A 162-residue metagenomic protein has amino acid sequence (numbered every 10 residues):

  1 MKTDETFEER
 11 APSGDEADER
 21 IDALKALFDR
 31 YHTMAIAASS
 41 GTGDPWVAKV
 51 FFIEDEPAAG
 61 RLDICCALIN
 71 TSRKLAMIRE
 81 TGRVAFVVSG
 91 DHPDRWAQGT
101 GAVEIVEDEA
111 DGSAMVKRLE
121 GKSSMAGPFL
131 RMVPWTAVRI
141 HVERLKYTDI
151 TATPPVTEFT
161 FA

Functional and structural regions predicted by a protein language model:
M1-D18, R95-A162: Charged, gly/pro-rich active-site loop segments
F7-A35: Short, basic/aromatic recognition patches
L24, T71-M77, D111-M115, H141: Amphipathic alpha-helical interface surfaces
F28-D29, R79-E80, E120: Alpha-helix boundary recognition
D29, D44-P45, L130-V133: Short solvent-exposed loop/turn micro-motifs enriched in small/polar/acidic residues
Y31-N70, A76-I78, V84-S89, W96-T100: Short beta-strand segments
H32-T33, R83, S124, L145: Generic structural signal for secondary-structure transition and capping sites
G41, T71, D91, L145 (+1 more regions): Residue-level signature for short turns and capping positions that connect secondary-structure elements
